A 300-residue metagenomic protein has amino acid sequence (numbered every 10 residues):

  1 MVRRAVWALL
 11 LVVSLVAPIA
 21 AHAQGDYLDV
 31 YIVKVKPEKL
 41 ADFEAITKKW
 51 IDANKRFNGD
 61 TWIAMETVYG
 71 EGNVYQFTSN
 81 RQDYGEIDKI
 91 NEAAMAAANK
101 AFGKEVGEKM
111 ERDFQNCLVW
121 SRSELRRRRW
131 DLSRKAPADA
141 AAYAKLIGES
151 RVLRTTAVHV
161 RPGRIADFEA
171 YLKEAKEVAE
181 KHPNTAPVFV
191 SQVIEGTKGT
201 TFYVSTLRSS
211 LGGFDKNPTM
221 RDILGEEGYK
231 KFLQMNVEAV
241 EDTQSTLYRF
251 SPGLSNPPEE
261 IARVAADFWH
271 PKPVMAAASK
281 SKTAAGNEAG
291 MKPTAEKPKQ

Functional and structural regions predicted by a protein language model:
M1-R4: N-terminal secretory signal peptides that target proteins for export/translocation
V6-W7, A295: Sequence-pattern detector for short linear motifs and compositional/periodic biases rather than a specific fold
W7-P18: Bacterial N-terminal signal peptides
H22-K230, M235-Q300: Short S/T/G/P-rich N-terminal loop/turn motif that feeds into the first structured element of a domain
